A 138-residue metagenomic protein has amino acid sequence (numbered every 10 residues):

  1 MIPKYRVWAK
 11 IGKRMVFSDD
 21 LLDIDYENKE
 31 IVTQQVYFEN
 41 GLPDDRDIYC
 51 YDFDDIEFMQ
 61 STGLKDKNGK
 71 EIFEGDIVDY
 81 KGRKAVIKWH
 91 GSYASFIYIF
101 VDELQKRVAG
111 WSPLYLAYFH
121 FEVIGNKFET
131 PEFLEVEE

Functional and structural regions predicted by a protein language model:
M1-E138: Secondary-structure transition motif
